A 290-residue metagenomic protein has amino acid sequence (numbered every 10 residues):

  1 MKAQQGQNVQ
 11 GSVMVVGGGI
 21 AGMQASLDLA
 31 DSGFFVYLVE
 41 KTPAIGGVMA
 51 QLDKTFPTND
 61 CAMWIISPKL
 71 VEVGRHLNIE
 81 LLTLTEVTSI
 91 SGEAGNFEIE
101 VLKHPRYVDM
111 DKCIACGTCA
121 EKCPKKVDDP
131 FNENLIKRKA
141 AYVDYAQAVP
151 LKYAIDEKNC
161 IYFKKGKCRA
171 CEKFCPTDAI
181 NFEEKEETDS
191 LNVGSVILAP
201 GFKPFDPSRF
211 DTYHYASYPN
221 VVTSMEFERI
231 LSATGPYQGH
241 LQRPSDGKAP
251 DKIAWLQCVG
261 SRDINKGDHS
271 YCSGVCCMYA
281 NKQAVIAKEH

Functional and structural regions predicted by a protein language model:
M1-Q5, P68-E72, A94, A287-E289: Charged, low-complexity, helix-prone segments enriched in Lys/Glu/Asp/Gln
A3-G46, H104-S190, G201-H290: Rossmann-like dinucleotide/flavin-binding elements
M49-L102: N-terminal Rossmann-like dinucleotide/flavin-binding domain of flavoprotein oxidoreductases that bind FAD/FMN
